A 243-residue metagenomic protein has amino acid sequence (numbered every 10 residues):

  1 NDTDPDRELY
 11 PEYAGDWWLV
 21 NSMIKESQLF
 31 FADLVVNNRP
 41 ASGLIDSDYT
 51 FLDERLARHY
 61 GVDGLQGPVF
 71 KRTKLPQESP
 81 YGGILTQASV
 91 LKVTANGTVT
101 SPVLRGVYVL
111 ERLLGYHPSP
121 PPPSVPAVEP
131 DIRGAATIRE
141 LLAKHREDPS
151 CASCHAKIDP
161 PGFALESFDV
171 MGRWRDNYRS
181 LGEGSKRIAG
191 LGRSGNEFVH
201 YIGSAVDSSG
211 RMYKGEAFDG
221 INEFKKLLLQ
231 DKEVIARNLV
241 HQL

Functional and structural regions predicted by a protein language model:
N1-H241: Active-site substrate-binding loop specific to GH73 endo-beta-N-acetylglucosaminidase modules in bacterial autolysins
